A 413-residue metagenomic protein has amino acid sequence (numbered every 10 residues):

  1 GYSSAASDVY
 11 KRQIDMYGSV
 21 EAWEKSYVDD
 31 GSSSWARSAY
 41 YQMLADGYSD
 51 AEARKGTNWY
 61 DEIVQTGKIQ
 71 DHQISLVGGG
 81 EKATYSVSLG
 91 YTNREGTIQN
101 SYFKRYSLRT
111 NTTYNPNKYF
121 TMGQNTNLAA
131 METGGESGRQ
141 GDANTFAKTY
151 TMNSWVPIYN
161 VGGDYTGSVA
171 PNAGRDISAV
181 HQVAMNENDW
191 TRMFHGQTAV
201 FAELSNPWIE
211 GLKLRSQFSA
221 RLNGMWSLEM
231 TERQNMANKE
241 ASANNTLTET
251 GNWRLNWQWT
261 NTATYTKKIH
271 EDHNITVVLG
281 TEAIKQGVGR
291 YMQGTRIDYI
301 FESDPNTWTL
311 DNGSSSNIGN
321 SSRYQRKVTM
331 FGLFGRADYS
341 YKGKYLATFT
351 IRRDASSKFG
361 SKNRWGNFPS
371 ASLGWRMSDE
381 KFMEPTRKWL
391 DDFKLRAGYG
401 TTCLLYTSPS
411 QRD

Functional and structural regions predicted by a protein language model:
G1-A6, Y10, Y406-D413: Single conserved hydrophobic/aromatic residue that forms the stacking wall/gate of nucleotide- or nucleobase-binding
S4-Q99, S137-Q140, V183-W190, E203: Residues embedded in well-ordered regular secondary structure
S4-S7, K82-E95, Q99-N160, E187-W226 (+3 more regions): Transmembrane beta-barrel strand/turn architecture of Gram-negative outer membrane proteins
Y17-R54, A143-Q182, R233-T246, G289-N320 (+1 more regions): Surface-exposed loop/turn segments flanking beta-strands in extracellular/periplasmic regions
A45-V77, E81, E232, A241-K344 (+1 more regions): Outer-membrane beta-barrel transmembrane domain signature of Gram-negative proteins, especially the mid-to-C-terminal
K55-Y60, T92-E95, S178-E187, E240-T248 (+3 more regions): Extracytoplasmic loops and strand-loop junctions of Gram-negative outer membrane beta-barrel proteins
L346-A355: Catalytic-site beta-strand/loop segments enriched in glycine and acidic/polar residues
S357-F359: Extracytoplasmic/secreted cell-surface and envelope-processing proteins
